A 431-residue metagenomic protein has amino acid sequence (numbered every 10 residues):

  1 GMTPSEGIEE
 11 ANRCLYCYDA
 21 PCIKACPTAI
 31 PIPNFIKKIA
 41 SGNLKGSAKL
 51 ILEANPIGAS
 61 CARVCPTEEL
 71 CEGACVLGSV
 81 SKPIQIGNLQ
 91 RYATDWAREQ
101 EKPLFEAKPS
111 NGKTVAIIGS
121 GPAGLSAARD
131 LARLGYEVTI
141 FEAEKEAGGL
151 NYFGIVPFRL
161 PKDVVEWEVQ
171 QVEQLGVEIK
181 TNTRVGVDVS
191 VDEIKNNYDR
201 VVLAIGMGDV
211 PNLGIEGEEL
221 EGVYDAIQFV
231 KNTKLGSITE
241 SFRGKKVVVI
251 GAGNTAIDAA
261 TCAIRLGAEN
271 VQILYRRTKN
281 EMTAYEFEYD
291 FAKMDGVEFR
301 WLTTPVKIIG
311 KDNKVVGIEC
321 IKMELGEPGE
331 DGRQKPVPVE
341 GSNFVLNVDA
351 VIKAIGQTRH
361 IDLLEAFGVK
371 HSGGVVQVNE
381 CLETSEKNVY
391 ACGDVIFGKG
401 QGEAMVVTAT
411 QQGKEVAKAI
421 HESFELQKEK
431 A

Functional and structural regions predicted by a protein language model:
G1-E10, I30-R63, V80-A107, T233-K234: Ferredoxin-type iron-sulfur electron-transfer modules in oxidoreductases and energy-metabolism complexes
Y16-S41, S60-A93, T139, G176-I179 (+1 more regions): Iron-sulfur cluster-binding cysteine motifs and their immediate structural context in ferredoxin-like electron-transfer
Y92-P109, Q170-V187, V210-L266, H371-S385: Glycine-rich dinucleotide-binding loop and its adjacent helix/turn
P109, T114-I118, E166-I215, K307-E319 (+3 more regions): Feature captures the FAD/FMN-dependent oxidoreductase FAD-binding
K113-T139, A256-I264: N-terminal Rossmann-like FAD-binding beta1-loop-alpha1 element of flavoenzymes
E137-L175, I179, A260-K307, V407 (+1 more regions): Rossmann-like dinucleotide-binding cores of NAD(P)H-dependent redox enzymes
E219-K245, G329-E403, V407: FAD-site-proximal beta/loop scaffold in flavoenzymes
A259, V395-Q427: A conserved FAD-binding loop/helix module that cradles the flavin
